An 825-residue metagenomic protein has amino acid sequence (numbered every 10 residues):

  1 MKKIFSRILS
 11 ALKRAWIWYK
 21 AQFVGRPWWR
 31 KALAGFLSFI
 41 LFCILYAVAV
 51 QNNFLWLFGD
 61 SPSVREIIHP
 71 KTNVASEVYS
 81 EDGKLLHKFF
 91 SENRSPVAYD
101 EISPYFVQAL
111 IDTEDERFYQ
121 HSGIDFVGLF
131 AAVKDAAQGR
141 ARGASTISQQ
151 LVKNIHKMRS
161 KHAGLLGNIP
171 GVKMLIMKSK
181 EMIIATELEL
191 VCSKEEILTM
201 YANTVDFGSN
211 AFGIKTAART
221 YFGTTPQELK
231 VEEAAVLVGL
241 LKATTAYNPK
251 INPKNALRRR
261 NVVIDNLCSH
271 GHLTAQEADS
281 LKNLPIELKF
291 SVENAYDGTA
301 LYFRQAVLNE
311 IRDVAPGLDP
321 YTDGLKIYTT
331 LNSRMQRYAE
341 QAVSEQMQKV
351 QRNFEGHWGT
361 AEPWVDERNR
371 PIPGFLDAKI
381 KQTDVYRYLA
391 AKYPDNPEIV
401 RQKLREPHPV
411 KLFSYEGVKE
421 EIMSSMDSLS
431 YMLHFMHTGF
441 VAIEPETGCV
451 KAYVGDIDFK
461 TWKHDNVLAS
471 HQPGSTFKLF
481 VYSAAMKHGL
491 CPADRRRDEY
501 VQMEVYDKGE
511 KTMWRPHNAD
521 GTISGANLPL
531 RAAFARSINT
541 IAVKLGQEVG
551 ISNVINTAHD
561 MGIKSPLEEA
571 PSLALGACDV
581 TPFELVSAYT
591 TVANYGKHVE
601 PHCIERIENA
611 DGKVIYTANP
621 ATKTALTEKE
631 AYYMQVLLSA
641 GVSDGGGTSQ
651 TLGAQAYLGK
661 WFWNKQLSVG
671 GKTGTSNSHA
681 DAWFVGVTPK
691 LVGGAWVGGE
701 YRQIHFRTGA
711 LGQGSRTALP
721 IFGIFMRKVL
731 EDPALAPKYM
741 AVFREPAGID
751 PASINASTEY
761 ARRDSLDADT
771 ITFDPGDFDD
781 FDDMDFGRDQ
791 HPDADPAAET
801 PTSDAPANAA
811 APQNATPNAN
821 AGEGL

Functional and structural regions predicted by a protein language model:
M1-V78, R117, V350: N-terminal type II signal-anchor transmembrane helix that functions as the membrane-insertion/stop-transfer segment
T72-A75, Y79-T274, D279-S280, D458 (+3 more regions): Peptidoglycan glycan-strand catalytic modules in the bacterial/periplasmic cell-wall system
A109-I111, L267, A339, T447-G448 (+7 more regions): Active-site SXXK
Y119-L129, F212-I214, T274-D279, M486-D507 (+2 more regions): Short, well-structured active-site flanking segments
A137-A163, Q227, S291-A300, L490-V554 (+3 more regions): Conserved catalytic neighborhood of penicillin-recognizing serine enzymes
T274-I399: Non-catalytic structural connector segments
T329, S333-K349, K379-E444, Y453-V454 (+3 more regions): A penicillin-recognizing enzyme superfamily signal
E510-N518, E548-S587, G596, E600: Mid-domain, small-residue-enriched loop/turn segments at the edges of structured enzyme/sensor domains
